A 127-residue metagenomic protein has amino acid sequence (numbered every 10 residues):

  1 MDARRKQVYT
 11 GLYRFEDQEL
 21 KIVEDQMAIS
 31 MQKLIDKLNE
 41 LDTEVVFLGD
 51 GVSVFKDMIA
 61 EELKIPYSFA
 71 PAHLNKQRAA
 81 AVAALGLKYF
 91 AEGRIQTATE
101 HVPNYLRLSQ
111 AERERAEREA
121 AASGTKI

Functional and structural regions predicted by a protein language model:
M1-K76, A91: Surface "functional belts" at beta-alpha junctions
S68-I127: Acyltransferase
